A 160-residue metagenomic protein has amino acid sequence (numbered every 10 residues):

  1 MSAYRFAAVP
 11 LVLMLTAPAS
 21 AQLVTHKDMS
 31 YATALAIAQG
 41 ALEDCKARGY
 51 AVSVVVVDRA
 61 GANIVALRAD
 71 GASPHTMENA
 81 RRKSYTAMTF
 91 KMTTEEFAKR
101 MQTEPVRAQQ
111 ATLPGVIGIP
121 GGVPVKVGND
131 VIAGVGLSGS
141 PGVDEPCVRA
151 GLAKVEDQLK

Functional and structural regions predicted by a protein language model:
M1-V9: Bacterial N-terminal signal peptides that target proteins for export
T16-P18: N-terminal signal peptide c-region/cleavage motif recognized by signal peptidases
A21-K160: Flexible, solvent-exposed loop/hinge segments and secondary-structure transition points
